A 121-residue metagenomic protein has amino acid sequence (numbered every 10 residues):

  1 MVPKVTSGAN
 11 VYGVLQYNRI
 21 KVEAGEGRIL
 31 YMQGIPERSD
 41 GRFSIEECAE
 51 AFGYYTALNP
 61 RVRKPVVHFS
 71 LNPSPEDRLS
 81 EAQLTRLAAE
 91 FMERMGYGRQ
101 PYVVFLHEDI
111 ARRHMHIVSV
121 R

Functional and structural regions predicted by a protein language model:
M1-R121: N-terminal nicking endonuclease/strand-transfer module with a His-rich metal-binding environment and a catalytic Tyr
